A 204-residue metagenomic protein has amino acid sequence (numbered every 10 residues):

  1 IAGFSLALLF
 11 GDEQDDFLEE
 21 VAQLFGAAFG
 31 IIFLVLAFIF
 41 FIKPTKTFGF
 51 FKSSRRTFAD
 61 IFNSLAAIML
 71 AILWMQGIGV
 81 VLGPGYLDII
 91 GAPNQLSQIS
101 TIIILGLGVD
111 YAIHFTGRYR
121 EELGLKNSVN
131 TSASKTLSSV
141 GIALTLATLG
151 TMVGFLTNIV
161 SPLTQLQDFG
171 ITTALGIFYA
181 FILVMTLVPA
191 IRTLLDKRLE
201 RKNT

Functional and structural regions predicted by a protein language model:
I1-T204: Membrane-embedded transmembrane helical bundles of large multi-pass transporters/channels
